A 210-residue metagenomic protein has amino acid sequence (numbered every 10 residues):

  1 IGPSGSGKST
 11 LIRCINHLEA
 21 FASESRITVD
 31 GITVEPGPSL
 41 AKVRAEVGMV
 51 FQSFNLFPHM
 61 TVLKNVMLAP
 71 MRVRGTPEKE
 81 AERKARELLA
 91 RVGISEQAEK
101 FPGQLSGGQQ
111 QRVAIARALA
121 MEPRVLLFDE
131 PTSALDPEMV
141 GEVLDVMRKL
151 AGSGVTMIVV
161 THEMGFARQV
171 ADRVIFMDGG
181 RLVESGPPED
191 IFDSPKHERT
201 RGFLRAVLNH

Functional and structural regions predicted by a protein language model:
I1-P188: ABC family nucleotide-binding domain
S185, E189-H210: C-terminal boundary and immediately downstream tail of ABC-type ATPase nucleotide-binding domains
